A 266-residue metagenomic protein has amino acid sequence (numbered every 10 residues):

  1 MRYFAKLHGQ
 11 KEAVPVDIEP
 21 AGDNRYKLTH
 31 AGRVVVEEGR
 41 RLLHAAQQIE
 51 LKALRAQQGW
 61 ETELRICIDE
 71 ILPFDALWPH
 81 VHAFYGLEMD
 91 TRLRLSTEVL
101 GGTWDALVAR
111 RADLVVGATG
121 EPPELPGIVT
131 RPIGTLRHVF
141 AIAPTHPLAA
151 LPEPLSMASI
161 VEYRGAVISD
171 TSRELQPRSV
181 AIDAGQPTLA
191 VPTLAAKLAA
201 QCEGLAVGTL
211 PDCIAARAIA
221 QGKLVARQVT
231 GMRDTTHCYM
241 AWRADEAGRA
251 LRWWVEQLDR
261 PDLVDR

Functional and structural regions predicted by a protein language model:
Y3-G9, H80: Residues within the DNA-recognition helix of helix-turn-helix
K11-L28: A short LG(V/I)-centered, amphipathic sequence patch enriched for acidic residue(s) preceding the LG motif
N24, L54-P73, G86-R92, L136: Interdomain hinge and pocket-entrance segments immediately C-terminal to HTH DNA-binding domains
A31, V35-E38, A76, L151-P152 (+2 more regions): Short amphipathic alpha-helical coupling segments at ligand-binding clamshell hinges and other catalytic/signaling
G32, A106-V108, I160, A199-L205 (+1 more regions): Hydrophobic residues within well-ordered alpha-helices
E63-C67, V115, A141, A166 (+2 more regions): Short, well-ordered beta-strand segments
H80-A83, G101-R137: Short beta-strand-centered segments that line the small-molecule binding cleft or hinge of alpha/beta clamshell
G101, P126-L205, L210-T235, E256 (+1 more regions): C-terminal regulatory
